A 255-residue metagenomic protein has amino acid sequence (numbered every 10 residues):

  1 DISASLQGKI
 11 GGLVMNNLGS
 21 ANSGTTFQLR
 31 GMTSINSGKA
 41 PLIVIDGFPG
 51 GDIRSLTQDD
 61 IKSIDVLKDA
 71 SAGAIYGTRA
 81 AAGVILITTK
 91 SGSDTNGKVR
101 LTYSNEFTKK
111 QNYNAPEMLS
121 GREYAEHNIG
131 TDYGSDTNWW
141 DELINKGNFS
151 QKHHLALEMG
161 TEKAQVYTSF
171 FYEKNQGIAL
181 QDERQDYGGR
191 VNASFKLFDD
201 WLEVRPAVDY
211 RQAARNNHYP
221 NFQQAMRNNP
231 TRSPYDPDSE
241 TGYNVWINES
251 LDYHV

Functional and structural regions predicted by a protein language model:
D1-V191, F195-R211, T241-W246: Short, small/polar-rich motifs associated with maturation and membrane association, primarily at protein termini
R211, N216-V255: Acidic/polar loop-and-plug regions of large Gram-negative outer-membrane beta-barrel proteins
